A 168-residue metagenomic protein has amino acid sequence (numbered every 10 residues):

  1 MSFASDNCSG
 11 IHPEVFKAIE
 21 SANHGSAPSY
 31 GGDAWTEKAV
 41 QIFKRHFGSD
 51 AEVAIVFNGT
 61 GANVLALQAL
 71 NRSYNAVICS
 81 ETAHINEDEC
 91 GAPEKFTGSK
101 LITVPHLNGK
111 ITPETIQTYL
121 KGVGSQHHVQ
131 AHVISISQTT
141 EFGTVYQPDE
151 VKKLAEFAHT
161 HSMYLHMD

Functional and structural regions predicted by a protein language model:
F3, I111-M167: Active-site phosphate-binding strand-loop segment of PLP-dependent enzymes
S5, V53-F57, C79, T103 (+3 more regions): General beta-strand structural signal in soluble alpha/beta enzymes
N7-G10: Short polar catalytic/cofactor-binding loops
H12-G59, E81-T82, N86, A92-E94: Conserved N-terminal alpha-helix of the aminotransferase class I/II PLP-enzyme fold
R45-G48, L70-N71, E94-F96, G124-V129 (+1 more regions): Solvent-exposed alpha-helices and their adjacent loops that cap or buttress functional pockets in soluble metabolic
A51-N71, V104-P105: Conserved core of the PLP fold type I
A69-E87: Conserved PLP-anchoring active-site segment centered on the Schiff-base-forming lysine
E94-L101, S135-T139: Acidic/polar active-site rim loop that often engages polyanionic ligands
